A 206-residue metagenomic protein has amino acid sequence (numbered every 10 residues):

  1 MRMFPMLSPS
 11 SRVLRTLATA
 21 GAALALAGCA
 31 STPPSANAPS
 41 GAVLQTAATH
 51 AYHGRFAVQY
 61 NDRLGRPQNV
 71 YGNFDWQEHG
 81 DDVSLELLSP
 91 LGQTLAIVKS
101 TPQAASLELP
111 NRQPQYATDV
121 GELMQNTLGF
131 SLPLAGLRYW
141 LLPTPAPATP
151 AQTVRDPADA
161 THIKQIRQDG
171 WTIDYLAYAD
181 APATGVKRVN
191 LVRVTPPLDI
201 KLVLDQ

Functional and structural regions predicted by a protein language model:
M3-A18: Bacterial N-terminal signal peptides that target proteins for export
L24-G28: C-terminal motif of bacterial Sec signal peptides marking the signal peptidase cleavage site
A30-P33: Bacterial signal peptide processing site
Q45-S84: Post-signal-peptide N-terminal segment of Sec-exported extracytoplasmic proteins
Q68-G72, L95-K99, P196-I200: Amphipathic hydrophobic-ligand
D82-S131: An acidic-aromatic
N111-D169: Flexible, processing/modification-adjacent segments and terminal tails in exported/periplasmic/extracellular proteins
A146-Q206: Gly/Pro-enriched, hydrophobic low-complexity segments that function as extracytoplasmic propeptides/linkers
